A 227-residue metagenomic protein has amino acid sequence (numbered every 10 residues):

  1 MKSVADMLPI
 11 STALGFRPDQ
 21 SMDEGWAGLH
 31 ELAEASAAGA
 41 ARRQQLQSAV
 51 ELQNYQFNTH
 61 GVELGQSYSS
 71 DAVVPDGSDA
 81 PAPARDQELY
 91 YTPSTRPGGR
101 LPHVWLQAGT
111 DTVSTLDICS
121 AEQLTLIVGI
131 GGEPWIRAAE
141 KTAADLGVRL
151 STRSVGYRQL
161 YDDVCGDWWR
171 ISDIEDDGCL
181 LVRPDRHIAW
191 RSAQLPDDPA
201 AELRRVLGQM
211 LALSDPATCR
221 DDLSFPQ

Functional and structural regions predicted by a protein language model:
M1-Q227: Helical substrate-recognition/capping region of FAD-dependent monooxygenase/halogenase enzymes
